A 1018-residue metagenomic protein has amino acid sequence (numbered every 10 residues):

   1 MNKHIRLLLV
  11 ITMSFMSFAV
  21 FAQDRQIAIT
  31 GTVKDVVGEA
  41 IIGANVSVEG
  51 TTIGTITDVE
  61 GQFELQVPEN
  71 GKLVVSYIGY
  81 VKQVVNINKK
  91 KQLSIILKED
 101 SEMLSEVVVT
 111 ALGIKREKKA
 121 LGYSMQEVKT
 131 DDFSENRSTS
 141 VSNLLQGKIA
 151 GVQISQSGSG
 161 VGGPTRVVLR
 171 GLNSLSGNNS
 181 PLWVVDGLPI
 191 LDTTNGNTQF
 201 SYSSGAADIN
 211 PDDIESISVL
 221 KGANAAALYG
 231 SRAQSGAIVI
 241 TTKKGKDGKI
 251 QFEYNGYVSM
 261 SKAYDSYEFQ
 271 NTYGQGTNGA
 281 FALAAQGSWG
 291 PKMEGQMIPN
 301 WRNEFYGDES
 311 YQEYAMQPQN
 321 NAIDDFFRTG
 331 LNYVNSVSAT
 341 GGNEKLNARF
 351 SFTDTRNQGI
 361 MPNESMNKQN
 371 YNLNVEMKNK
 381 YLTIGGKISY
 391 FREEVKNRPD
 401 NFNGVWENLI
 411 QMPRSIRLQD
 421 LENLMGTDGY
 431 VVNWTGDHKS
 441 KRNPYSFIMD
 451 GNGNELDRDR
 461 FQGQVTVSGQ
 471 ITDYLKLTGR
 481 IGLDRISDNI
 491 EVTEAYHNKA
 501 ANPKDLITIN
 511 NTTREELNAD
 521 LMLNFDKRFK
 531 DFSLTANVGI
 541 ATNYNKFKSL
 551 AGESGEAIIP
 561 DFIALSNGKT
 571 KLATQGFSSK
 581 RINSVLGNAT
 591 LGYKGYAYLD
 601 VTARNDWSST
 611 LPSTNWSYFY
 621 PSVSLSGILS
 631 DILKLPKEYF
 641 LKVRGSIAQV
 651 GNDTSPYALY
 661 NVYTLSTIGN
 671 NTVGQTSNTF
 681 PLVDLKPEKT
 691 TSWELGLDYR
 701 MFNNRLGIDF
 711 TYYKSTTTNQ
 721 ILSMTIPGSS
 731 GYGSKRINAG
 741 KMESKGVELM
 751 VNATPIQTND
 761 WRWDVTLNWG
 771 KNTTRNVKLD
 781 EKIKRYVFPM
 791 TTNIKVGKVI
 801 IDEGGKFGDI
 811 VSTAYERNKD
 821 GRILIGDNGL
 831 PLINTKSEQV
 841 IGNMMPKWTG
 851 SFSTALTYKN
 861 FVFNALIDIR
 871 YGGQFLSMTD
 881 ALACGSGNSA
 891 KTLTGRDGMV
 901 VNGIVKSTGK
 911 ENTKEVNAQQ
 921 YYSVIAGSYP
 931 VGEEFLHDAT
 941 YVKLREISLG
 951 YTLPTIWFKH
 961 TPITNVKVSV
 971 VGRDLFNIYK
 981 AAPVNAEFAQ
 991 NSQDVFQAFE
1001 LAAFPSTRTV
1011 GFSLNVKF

Functional and structural regions predicted by a protein language model:
M1-N372, E376-K378, T383-G385, F391 (+6 more regions): Short, small/polar-rich motifs associated with maturation and membrane association, primarily at protein termini
V46, V75, W183, K527 (+4 more regions): Short aromatic-centered micro-motifs
E117-K119, D192-T193, L228-G230, G248-K249 (+7 more regions): Switch/connector loops and helix/strand junctions flanking conserved nucleotide-binding motifs in nucleotide-processing
F133, S180, K368, N374-L382 (+6 more regions): Extracellular/periplasmic, surface-exposed regions of secreted and cell-surface proteins
E253-A315, I737, T754-M844, C884-G885 (+3 more regions): Conserved small-residue
S310-Q312, I323, S608, R870-K967 (+1 more regions): Extracytoplasmic gating/loop element in the C-terminal half of outer-membrane beta-barrel translocons and assembly
E313-A315, K396-R460, R514, P656 (+3 more regions): Acidic/polar loop-and-plug regions of large Gram-negative outer-membrane beta-barrel proteins
N843-L876: Glycine-rich, aromatic-lined ligand/substrate-binding cores of catalytic and carbohydrate-binding domains
